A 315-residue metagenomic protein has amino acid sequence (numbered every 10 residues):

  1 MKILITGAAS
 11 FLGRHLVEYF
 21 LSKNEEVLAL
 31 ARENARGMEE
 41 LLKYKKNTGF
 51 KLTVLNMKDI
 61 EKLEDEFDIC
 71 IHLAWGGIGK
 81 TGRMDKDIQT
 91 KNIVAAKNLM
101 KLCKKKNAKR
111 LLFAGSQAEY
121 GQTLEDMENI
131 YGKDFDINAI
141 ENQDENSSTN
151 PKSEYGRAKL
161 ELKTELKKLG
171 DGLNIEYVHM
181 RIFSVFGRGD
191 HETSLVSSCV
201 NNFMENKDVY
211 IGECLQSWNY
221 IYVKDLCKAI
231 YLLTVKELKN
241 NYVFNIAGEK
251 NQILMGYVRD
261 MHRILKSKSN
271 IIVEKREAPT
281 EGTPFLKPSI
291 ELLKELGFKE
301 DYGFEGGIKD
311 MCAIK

Functional and structural regions predicted by a protein language model:
I3-K23: N-terminal Rossmann NAD(P)H-binding glycine-rich loop of SDR-like oxidoreductase domains
T6, L30, C70-G76, L111-Q117 (+1 more regions): SDR active-site strand-loop-helix element
E25-R36: Conserved glycine-rich Rossmann-like NAD(P)H-binding loop of the short-chain dehydrogenase/reductase
T53-K91: NAD(P)H-binding glycine-rich loop region in Rossmannoid oxidoreductase-like domains and their noncatalytic homologs
H72, K97-E154: Conserved Rossmann-fold NAD(P)-dependent oxidoreductase catalytic core, especially the SDR/UDP-sugar
D87-A95, T149, S153, R157-A158: Glycine-rich NAD(P)-binding loop of the Rossmann-fold in SDR/ketoreductase-type enzymes
E125-F135, L160, T164-W218, V223-C227 (+1 more regions): NAD(P)-dependent short-chain dehydrogenase/reductase
K207, I211-K315: C-terminal substrate-binding subdomain of Rossmann-fold SDR/epimerase-dehydratase oxidoreductases
